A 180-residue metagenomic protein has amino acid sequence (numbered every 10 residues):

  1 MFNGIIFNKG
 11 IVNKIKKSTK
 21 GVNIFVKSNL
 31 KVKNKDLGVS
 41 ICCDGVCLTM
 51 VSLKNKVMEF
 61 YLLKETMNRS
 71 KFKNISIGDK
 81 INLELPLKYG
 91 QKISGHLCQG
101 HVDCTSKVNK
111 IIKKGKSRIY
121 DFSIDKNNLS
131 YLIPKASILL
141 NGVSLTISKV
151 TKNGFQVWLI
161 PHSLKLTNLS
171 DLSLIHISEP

Functional and structural regions predicted by a protein language model:
M1-L174, S178: Conserved loop->alpha-helix
